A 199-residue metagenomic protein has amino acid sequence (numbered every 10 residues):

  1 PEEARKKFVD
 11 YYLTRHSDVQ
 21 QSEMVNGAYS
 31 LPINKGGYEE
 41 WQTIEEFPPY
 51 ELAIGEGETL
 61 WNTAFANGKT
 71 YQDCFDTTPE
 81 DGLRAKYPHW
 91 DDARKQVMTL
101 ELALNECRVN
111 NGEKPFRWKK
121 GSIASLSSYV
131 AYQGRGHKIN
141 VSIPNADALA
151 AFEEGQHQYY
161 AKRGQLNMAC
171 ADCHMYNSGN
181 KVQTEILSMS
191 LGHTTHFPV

Functional and structural regions predicted by a protein language model:
P1-L52, P88-E153: Post-cleavage N-terminal segment of exported redox proteins
E51, E58, N62-T63, Q72-D73 (+3 more regions): A structural feature that tracks compact, well-ordered secondary-structure segments with a strong bias toward
G57, W61-A66, Y160-G164: Short, flexible, mixed-charge glycine/proline-rich loop motifs that serve as phosphate/nucleic-acid-contacting
F65-P79, L126, G155-Q156, Q165-N177: The canonical Cys-X-X-Cys-His
N67-K69, D81-G82, G112-E113, R135-H137 (+2 more regions): Short loop/beta submotifs within extracellular cysteine-rich repeat domains
D81-H89, V182-M189: Short cysteine/histidine-rich zinc-coordinating motifs and their immediately flanking basic loops
I139-I143, D147-T194: Flexible, glycine-rich surface segments
